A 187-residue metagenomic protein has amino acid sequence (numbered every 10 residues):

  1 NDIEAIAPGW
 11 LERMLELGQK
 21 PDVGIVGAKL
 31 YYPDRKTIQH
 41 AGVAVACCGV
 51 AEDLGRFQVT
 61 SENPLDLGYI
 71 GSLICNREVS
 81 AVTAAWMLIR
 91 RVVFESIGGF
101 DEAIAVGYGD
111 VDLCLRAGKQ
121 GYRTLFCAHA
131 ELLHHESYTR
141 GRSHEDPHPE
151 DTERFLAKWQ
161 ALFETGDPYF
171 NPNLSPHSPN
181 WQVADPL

Functional and structural regions predicted by a protein language model:
N1-I3, V26, F94, I104 (+2 more regions): Conserved structural-core and active-site-/substrate-pathway-adjacent residues in large, well-folded domains of enzymes
I3-E52: Conserved donor NDP-sugar-binding/catalytic core segment of glycosyltransferases
A5-I6, P33-T37, G107, L133-H135 (+1 more regions): Flexible loop/turn segments at secondary-structure boundaries
L11-M14, G71-G98, E102-L133, Y138: A short, conserved alpha-helix in the catalytic core of glycosyltransferases
L15, G42, C114-L115, E153-L156: Non-transmembrane alpha-helical segments in soluble domains of secreted/periplasmic/extracellular proteins
G24, P33-R35, G49-E78, T124 (+1 more regions): C-terminal, non-catalytic tails of nucleotide-sugar-dependent glycosyltransferases
A41-V43, G118, T139-S143: Short low-complexity, flexible loop/linker segments enriched in glycine and/or proline with clustered acidic
